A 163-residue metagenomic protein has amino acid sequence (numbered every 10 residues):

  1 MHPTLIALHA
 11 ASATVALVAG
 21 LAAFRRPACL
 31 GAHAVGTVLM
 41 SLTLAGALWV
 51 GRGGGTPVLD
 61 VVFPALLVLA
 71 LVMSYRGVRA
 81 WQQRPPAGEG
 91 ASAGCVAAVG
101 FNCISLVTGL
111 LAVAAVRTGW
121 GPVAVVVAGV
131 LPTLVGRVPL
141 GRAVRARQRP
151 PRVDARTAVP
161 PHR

Functional and structural regions predicted by a protein language model:
M1-R163: Alpha-helical membrane insertion/targeting regions
